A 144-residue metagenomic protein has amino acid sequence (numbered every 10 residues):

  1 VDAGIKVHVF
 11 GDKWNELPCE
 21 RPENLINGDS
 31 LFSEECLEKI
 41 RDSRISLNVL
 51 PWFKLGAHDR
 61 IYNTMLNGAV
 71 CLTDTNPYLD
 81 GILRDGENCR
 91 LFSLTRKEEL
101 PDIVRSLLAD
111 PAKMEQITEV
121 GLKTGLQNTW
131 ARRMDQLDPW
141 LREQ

Functional and structural regions predicted by a protein language model:
V1-I61, L66, V70-L79: Nucleotide-sugar donor-binding catalytic core of glycosyltransferases
D59, T95, N128: Residue-level signal for the nucleotide or nucleotide-sugar donor/cofactor binding architecture
D85-N88: Glycine-centered loop/turn motifs
R90-R96, S106-P111: Conserved acidic donor-binding segment of nucleotide-sugar-dependent glycosyltransferases
E99, S106, K113-Q127: A short, well-ordered alpha-helix in the C-terminal region of glycosyltransferases
L108-A112, L141-Q144: Short, hydrophobic alpha-helical segments
W130-Q144: C-terminal alpha-helical cap of glycosyltransferases
